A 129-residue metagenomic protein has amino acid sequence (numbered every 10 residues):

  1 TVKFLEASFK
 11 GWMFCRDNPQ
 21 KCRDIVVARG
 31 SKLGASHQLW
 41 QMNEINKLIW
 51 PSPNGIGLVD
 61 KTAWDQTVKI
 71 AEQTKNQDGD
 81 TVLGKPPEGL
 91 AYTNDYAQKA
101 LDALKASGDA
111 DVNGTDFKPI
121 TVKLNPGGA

Functional and structural regions predicted by a protein language model:
T1-T81: Secondary-structure end/capping motifs
D65-A129: Conserved C-terminal helix/tail region of periplasmic/extracytoplasmic solute-binding proteins
